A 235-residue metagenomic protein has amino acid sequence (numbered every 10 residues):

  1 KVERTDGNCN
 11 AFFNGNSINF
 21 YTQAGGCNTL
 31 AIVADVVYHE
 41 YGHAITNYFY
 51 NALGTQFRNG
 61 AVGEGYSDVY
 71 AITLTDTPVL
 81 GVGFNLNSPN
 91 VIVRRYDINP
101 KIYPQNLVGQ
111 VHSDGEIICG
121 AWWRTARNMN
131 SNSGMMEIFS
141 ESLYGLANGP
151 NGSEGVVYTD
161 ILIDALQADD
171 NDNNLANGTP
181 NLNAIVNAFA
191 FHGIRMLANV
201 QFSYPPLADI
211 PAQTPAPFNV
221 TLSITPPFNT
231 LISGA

Functional and structural regions predicted by a protein language model:
K1-D209: Extracellular protease catalytic domains of secreted zymogens
H39, V220-L222: Buried hydrophobic-core signal for structured, non-transmembrane domains
L207-F218, T230-L231: Short, solvent-exposed loop/linker segments at the N-terminal edge of repeated beta-sheet extracellular domains
L222-T230: Extracellular acidic, Ser/Thr/Pro-rich low-complexity tracts
A235: Alpha-glucan (starch/glycogen) binding determinants
